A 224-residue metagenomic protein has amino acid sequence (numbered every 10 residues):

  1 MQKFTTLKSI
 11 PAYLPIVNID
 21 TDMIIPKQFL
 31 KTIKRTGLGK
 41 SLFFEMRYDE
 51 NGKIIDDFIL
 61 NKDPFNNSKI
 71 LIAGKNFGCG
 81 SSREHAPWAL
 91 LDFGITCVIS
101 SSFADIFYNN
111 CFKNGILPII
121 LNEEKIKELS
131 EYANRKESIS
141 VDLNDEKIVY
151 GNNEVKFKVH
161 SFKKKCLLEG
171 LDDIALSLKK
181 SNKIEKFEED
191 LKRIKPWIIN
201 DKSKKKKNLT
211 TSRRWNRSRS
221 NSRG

Functional and structural regions predicted by a protein language model:
M1-L42: Polybasic, low-complexity association/targeting segments
I10, P15-I16, K27-Q28, E45-M46 (+5 more regions): Fold-independent oxyanion-binding glycine-rich loops and adjacent beta-strand/coil segments at enzyme active sites
I25, N110-K113, N153: Short acidic, glycine/serine/threonine-rich loops at helix termini
T32-S138, L143-N144: Feature captures the catalytic cores and cofactor-binding loops of soluble hydro-lyases/lyases that act on carboxylate
L117-S203: Acidic, glycine-rich flexible loop/linker segments
K206-T211, G224: N-terminal non-globular leader segments, chiefly Sec-dependent signal peptides
N216-S222: Phospho-regulated RS/SR low-complexity segments
